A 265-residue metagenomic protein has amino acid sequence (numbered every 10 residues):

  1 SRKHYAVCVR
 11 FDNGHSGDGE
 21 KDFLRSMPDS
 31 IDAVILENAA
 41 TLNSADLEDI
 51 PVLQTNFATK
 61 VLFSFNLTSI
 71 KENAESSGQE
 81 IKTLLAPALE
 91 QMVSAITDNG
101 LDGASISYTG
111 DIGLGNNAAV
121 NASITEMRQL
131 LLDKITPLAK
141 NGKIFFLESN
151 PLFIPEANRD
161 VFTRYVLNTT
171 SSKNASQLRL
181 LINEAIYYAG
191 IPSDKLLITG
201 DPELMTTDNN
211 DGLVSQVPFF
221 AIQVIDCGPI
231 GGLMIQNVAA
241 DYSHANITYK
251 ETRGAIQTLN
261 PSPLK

Functional and structural regions predicted by a protein language model:
S1-K265: Secreted glycan hydrolases and related glycan-binding modules that recognize and/or cleave
